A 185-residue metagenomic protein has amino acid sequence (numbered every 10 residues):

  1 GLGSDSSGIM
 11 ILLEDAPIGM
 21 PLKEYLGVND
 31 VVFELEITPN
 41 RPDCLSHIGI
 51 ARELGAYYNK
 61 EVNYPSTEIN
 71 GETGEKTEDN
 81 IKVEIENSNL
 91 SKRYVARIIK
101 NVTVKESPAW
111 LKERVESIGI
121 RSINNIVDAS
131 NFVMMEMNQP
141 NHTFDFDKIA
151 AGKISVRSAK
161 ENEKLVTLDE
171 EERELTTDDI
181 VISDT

Functional and structural regions predicted by a protein language model:
G1-T185: RNA/tRNA-interacting regions in translation and RNA-turnover enzymes
